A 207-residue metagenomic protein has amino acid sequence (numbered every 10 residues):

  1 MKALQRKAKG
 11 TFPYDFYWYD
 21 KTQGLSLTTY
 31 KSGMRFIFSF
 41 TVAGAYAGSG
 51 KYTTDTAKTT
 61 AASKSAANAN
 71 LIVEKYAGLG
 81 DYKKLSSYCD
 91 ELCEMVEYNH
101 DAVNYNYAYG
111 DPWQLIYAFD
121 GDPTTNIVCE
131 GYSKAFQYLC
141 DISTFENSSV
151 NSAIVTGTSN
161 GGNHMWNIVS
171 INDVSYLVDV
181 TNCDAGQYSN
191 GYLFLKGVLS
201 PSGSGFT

Functional and structural regions predicted by a protein language model:
M1-T41: Intrinsically disordered, low-complexity N-terminal segments that are enriched in acidic
L27-S63, A69: Non-catalytic propeptide/linker segments at domain boundaries
G33, N99-A102, D122, D184-F194: Repeated polar recognition positions within modular binding domains
A57-G121: Secondary-structure boundary elements
A102-A108, L115, N126, S149-N160: Catalytic cysteine-centered active-site loop
T124-V128, Y132: Secondary-structure capping and boundary motifs in well-ordered enzyme cores
G131-S204: Hydrophobic/aromatic-rich core segments of domains that either
